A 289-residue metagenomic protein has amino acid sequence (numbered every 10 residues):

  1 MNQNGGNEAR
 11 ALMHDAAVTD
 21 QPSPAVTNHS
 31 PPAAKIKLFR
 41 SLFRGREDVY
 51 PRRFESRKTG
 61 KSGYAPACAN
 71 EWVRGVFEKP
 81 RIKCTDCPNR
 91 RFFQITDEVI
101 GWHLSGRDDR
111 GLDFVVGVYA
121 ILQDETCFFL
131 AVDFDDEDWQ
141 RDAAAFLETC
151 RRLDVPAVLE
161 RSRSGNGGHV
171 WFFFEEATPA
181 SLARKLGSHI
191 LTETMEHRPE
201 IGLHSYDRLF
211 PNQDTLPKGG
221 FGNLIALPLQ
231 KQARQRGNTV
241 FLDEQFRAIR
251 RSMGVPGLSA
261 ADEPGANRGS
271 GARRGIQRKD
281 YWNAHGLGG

Functional and structural regions predicted by a protein language model:
M1-L12: Short, low-complexity, charged amphipathic interaction modules
G5, P31, F92, A248-R251: Non-membrane alpha-helical secondary structure
H29-N166, F173-K185, H189, E196: Signature for HUH/AEP ssDNA processing cores
V118-L147, E175-G289: DNA replication initiation modules
